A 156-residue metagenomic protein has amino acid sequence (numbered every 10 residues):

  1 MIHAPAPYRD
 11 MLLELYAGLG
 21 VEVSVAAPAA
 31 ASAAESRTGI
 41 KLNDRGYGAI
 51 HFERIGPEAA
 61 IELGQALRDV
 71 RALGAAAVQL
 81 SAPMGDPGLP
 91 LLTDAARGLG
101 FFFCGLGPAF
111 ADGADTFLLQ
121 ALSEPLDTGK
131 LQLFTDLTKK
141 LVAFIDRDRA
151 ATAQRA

Functional and structural regions predicted by a protein language model:
M1-A156: Intrinsically disordered, low-complexity, positively biased terminal segments
